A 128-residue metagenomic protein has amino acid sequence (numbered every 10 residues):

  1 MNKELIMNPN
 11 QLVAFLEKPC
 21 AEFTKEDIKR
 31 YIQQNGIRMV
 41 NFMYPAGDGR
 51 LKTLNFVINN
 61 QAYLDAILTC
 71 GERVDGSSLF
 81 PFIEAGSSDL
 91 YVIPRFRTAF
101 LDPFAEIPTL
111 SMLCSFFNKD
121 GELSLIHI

Functional and structural regions predicted by a protein language model:
M1-I126: ATP/Mg2+-dependent ligation/transfer catalytic cores
